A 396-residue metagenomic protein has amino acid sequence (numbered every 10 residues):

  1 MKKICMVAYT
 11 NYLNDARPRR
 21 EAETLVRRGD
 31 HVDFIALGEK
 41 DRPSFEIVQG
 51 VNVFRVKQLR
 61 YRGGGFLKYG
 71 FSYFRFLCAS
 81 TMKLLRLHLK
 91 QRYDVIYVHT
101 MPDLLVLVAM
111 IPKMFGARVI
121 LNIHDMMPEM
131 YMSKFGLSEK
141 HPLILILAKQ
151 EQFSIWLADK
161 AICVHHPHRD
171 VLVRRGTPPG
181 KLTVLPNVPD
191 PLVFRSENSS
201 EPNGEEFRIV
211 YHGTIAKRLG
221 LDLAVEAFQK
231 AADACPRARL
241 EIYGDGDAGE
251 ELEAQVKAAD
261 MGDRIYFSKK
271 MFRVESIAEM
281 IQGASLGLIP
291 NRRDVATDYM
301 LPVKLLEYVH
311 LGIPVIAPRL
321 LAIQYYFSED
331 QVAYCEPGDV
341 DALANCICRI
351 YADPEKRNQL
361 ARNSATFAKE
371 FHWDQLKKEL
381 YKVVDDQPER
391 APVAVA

Functional and structural regions predicted by a protein language model:
L85, I111-F115, M127, H141-A161: Membrane-proximal helix-turn-helix segments that form the acceptor-binding/catalytic region of lipid-linked
D159, E279-Y299, I313: Acidic donor-binding loop of glycosyltransferase active sites
I162, E201-Q229, E241: Conserved donor-binding/catalytic core segment of Leloir-type glycosyltransferases
P167, V188: Carbohydrate-associated surface elements
E250-A278: Nucleotide-activated donor-binding/catalytic signature segment of Leloir-type glycosyltransferases, i.e., the conserved
L286-I289, E307-A317, Q324: Short hydrophobic beta-strand element within catalytic cores of glycosyltransferases and related nucleotide-activated
E329-V340, R349-P354: Conserved acidic donor-binding segment of nucleotide-sugar-dependent glycosyltransferases
A342, R349, K356-E370, K382: A short, well-ordered alpha-helix in the C-terminal region of glycosyltransferases
